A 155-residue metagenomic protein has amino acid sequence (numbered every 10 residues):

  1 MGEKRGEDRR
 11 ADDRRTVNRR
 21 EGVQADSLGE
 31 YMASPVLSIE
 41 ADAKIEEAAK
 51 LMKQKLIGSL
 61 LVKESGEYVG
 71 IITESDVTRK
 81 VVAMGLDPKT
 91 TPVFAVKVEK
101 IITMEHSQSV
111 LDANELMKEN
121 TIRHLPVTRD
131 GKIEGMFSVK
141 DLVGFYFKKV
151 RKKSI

Functional and structural regions predicted by a protein language model:
M1-I155: Tandem CBS (Cystathionine beta-synthase) repeat/Bateman regulatory domains
